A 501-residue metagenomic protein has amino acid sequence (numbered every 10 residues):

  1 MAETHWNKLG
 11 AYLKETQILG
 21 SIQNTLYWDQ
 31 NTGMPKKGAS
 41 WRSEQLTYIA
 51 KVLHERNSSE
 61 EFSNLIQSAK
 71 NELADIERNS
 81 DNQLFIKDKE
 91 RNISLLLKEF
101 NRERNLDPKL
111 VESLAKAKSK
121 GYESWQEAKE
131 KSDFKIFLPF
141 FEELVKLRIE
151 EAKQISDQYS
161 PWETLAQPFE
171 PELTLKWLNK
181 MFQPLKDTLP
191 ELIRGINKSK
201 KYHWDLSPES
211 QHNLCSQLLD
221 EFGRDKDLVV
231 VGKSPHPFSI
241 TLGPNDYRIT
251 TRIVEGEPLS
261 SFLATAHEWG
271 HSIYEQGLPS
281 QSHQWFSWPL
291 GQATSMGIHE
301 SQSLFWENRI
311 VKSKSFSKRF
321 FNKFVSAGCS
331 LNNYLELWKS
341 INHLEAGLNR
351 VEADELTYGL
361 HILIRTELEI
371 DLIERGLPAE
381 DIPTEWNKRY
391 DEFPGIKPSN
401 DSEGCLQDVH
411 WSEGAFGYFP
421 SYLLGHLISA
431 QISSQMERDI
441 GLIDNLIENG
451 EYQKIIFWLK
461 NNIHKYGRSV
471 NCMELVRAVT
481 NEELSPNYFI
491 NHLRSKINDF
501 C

Functional and structural regions predicted by a protein language model:
A2-P171, R494-C501: A well-structured
H5, S21-N24, N31, K37 (+3 more regions): C-terminal, non-catalytic "cap/extension" segments appended to globular domains
L9, S156, H267, S303 (+3 more regions): Divalent metal-coordination and catalytic microenvironments
W41, L110-S113, F140-E143, M181 (+13 more regions): Secondary-structure capping and boundary motifs in well-ordered enzyme cores
L114-S260, E482, I497: Contiguous, non-catalytic segments that form substrate-binding/exosite surfaces or channel walls
S156, S260-P279, E300-L304: Active-site recognition of the HExxH zinc-binding catalytic motif
F182, K186, P208-H212, L218-G232 (+4 more regions): All-alpha helical catalytic cores of prenyl diphosphate-utilizing isoprenoid enzymes
L290-N332: Post-HExxH zinc-binding segment in Zn-dependent metallohydrolases
